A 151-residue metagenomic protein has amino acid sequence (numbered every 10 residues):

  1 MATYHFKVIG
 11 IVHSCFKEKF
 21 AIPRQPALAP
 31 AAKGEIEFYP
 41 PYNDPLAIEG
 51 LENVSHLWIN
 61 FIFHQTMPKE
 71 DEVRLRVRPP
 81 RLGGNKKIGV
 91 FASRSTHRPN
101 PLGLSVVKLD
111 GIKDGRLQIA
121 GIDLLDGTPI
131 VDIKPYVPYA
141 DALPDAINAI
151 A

Functional and structural regions predicted by a protein language model:
M1-V106, D110-A151: Glycine-rich, low-complexity intrinsically disordered segments
